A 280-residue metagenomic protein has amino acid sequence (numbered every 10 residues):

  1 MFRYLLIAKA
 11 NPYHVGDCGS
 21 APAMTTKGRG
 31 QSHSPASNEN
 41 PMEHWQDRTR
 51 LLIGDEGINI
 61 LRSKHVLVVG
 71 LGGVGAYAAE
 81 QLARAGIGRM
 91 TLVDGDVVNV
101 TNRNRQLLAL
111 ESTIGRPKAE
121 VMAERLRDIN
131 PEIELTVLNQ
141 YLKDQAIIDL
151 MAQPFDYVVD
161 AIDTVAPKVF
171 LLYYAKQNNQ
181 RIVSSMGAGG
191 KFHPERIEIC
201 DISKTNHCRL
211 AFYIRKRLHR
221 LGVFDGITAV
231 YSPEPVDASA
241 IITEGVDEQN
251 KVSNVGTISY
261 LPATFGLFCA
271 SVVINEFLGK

Functional and structural regions predicted by a protein language model:
R3-Y13, A23-E39: A cross-taxon signal for low-complexity, glycine/charged-rich
N38-L67: N-terminal charged helix/coil linker that caps or initiates catalytic domains
N40-P41, Q153-Y157, I162-P167, I182 (+2 more regions): Glycine-rich phosphate/adenylate-binding loop
V74: Hydrophobic/small residue at the entry helix of a nucleotide-binding pocket
R84-R89: Conserved S-adenosyl-L-methionine
D94-I129: Glycine-rich phosphate-binding loop and adjoining beta1-alpha1-beta2 segment of Rossmann-like nucleotide-binding folds
N139-A146: Conserved SAM/SAH-binding loop
A146-P154: Short amphipathic alpha-helix with an adjacent loop that forms part of the alpha/beta core around
